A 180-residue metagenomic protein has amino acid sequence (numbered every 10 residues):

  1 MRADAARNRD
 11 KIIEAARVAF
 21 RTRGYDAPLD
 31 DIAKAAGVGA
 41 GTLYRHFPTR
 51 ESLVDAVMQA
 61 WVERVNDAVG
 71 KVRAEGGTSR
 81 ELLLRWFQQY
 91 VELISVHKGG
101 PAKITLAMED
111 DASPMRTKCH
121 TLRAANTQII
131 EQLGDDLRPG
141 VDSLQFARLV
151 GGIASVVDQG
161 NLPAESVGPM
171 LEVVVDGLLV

Functional and structural regions predicted by a protein language model:
M1-A35, S52-D55: Basic, helix-initiating cap at the start of DNA-binding domains
F20, P28-L29, A40, R50 (+4 more regions): Amphipathic alpha-helical segments enriched in hydrophobic/aromatic and basic residues that form the DNA-contacting
G24-Y25, R45, R138: Helix-turn-helix/winged-helix DNA-binding modules
G37-F47: Short hydrophobic/aromatic patch on the recognition helix
A56, V69-V96, D111-P114, T121-R123 (+1 more regions): Hydrophobic alpha-helical connector segments
E63, L93-V96, D110-G152, D158-Q159 (+2 more regions): Amphipathic alpha-helical packing segments from all-alpha helical-bundle domains
F87-Y90, V150-I153, V174: Short alpha-helical scaffolding segments that buttress acidic/His motifs in well-ordered protein cores
A102-A112: Short linear capping/connector segments at secondary-structure termini
